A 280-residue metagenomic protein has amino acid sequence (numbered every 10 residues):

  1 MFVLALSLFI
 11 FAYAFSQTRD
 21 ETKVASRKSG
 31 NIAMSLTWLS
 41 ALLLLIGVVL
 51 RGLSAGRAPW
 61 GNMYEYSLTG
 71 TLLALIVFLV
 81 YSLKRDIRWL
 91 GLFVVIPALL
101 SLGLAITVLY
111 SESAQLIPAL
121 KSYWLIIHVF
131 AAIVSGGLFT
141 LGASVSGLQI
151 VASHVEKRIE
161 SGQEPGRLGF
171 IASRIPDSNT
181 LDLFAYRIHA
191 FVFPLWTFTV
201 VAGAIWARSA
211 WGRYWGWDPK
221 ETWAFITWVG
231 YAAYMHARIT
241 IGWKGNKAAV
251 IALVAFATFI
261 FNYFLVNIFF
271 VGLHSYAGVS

Functional and structural regions predicted by a protein language model:
M1-T18, R27-Q115, I127-H154, I171 (+2 more regions): Hydrophobic cores of alpha-helical transmembrane segments in multi-pass integral membrane proteins
T18-V24, G162-G166: Intrinsically disordered, low-complexity domain-flanking/linker segments in eukaryotic proteins, enriched
Y110-A119, Q163-G166: Peri-membrane helix termini and adjoining interfacial loops of integral membrane proteins
K121-L125: Membrane-interface segments at the starts/ends of alpha-helical transmembrane spans
K157-S178: Juxtamembrane inter-helical linkers in multi-pass membrane proteins
